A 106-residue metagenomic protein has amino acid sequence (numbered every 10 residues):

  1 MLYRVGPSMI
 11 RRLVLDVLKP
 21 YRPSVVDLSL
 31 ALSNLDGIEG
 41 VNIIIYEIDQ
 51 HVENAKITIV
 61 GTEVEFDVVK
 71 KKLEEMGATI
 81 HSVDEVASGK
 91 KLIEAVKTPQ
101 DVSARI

Functional and structural regions predicted by a protein language model:
S8-K19: Short glycine-/aliphatic-rich beta-strand segments at the starts of folded cytosolic domains
D16, T58-V60: Short hydrophobic/aromatic beta-strand micro-patches that form the beta-sheet surface supporting nucleotide- or nucleic
P20-G40: Short amphipathic alpha-helix segments
Y21-R22, V60-F66: Helix N-cap motif at beta-to-alpha junctions
D27-L32, V68-G77: Short amphipathic alpha-helices in soluble, non-transmembrane regions that often serve as interface/regulatory elements
G40-I43, A78-G89: Conserved short beta-strand edge segments in small beta-sheet-based binding/regulatory domains
Y46-H51: A short beta-turn/loop motif at secondary-structure boundaries
N54-K56, K90-I106: Short, low-order "capping/linker" segments at domain edges
